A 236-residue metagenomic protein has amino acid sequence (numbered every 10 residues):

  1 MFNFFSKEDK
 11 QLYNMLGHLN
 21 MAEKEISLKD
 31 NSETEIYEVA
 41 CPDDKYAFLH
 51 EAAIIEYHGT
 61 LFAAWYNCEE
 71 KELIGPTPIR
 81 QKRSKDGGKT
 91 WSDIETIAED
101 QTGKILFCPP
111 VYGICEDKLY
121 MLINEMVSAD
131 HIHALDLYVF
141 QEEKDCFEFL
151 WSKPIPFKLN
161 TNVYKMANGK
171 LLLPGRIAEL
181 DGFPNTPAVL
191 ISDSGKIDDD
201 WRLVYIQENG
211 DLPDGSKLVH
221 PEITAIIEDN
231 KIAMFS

Functional and structural regions predicted by a protein language model:
F2-A47, I55-I105, I114-S236: Beta-rich carbohydrate-recognition and catalytic domains
P109-P110: Charged, often glycine-rich, active-site loop that binds/positions anionic groups
